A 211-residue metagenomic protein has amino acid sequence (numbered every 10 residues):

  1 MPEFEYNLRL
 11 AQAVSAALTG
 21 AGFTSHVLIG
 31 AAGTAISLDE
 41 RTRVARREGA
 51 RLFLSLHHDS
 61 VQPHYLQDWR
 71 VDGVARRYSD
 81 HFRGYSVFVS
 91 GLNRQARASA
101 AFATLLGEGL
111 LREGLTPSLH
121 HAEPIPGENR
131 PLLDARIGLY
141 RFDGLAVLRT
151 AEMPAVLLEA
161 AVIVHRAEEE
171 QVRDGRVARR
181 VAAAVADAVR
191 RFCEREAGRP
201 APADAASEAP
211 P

Functional and structural regions predicted by a protein language model:
M1-P211: Active-site-proximal helix/loop segments of hydrolytic enzymes
